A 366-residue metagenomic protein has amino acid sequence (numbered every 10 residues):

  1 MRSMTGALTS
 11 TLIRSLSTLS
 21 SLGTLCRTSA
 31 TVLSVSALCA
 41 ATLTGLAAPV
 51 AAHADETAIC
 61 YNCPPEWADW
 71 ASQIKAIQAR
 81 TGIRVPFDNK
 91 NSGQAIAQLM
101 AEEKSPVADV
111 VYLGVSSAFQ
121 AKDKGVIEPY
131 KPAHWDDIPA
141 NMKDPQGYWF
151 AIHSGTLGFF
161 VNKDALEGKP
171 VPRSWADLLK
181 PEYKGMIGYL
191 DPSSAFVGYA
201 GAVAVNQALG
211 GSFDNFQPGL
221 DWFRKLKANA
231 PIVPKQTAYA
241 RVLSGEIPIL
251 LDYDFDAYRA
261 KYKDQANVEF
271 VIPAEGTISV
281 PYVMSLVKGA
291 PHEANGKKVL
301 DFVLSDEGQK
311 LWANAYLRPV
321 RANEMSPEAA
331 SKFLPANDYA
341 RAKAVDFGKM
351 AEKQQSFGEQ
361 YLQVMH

Functional and structural regions predicted by a protein language model:
C63-A71, Q94, V107-E246: Extracytoplasmic ligand-binding site segments that recognize negatively charged/polar headgroups
C63-P86, F159, A260: Short, polar/charged alpha-helical segment
S116-K122, L243, P248-N267: A ligand-binding cleft/hinge motif common to bilobed small-molecule-binding domains
I127-D136, W149-F150, A176-L179, P248-I249 (+3 more regions): Short beta-strand->loop
D137-A140, G155, L220-K225, P231-I232 (+2 more regions): Periplasmic-binding protein-like
G158-A165, V203-A208, V280-E293, V303 (+1 more regions): A bilobed periplasmic-binding-protein/Venus flytrap-type ligand-binding module shared by bacterial periplasmic
V287-A344: Mature extracytoplasmic/periplasmic domains
A329-H366: Extracellular/periplasmic bilobal clamshell ligand-binding domains
